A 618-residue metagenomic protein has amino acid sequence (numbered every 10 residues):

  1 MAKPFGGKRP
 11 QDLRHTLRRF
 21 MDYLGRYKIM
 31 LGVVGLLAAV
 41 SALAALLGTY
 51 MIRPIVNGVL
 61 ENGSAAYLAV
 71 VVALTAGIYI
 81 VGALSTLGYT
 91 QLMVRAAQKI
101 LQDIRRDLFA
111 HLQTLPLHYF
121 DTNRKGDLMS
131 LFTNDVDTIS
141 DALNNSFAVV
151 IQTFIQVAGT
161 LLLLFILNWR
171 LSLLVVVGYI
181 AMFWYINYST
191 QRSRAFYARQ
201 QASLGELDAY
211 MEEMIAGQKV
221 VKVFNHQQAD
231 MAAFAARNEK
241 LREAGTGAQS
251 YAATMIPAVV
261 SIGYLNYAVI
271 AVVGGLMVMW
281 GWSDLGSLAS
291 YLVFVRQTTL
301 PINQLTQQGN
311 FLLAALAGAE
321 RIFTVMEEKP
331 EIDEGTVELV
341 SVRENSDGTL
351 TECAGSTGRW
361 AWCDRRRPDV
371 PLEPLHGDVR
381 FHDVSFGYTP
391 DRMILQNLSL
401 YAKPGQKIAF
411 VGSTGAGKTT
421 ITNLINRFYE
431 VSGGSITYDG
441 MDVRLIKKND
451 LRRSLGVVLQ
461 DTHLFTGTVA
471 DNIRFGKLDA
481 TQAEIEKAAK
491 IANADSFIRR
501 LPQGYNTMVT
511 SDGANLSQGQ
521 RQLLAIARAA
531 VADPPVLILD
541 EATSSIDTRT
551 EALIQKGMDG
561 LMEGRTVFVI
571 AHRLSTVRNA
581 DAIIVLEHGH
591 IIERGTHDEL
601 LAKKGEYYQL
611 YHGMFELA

Functional and structural regions predicted by a protein language model:
M1-A45, L60-L74, Y89-M93, A97 (+10 more regions): Membrane-integrated ABC transporters
K3-L13, L36-L37, A44-R53, N57-L60 (+13 more regions): Juxtamembrane helix-loop junctions of ABC transporter transmembrane domains
R26, M30-L43, T75-I78, N145-R199 (+2 more regions): Transmembrane helices of ABC transporter permease
I29, L117-H118, V136-L143, F147 (+7 more regions): An intracellular "coupling" helix at the cytosolic face of ABC transporter transmembrane type-1 domains
E61-V70, L163-V177, G247-R321, V325-K329 (+2 more regions): Helix-loop-helix
L108, L112, V221, I322 (+1 more regions): Helix-loop junctions and hydrophobic alpha-helical segments within the transmembrane domains of large membrane
V342-A618: ABC-type nucleotide-binding domain
